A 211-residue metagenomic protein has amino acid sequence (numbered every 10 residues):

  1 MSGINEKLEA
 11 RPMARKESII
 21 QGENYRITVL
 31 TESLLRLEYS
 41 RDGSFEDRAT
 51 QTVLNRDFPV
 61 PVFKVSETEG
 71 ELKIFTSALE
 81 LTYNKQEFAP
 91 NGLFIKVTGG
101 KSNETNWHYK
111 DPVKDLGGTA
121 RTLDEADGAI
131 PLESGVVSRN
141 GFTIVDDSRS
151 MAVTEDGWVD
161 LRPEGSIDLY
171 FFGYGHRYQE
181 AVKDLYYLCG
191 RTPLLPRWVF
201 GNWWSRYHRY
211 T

Functional and structural regions predicted by a protein language model:
S2-A14: Short, Gly/Pro- and small/polar-rich lid/capping loops
N5, L30-E69, I95: A low-complexity, Ser/Thr/Gly/Pro-enriched, surface-exposed linker/loop concept that marks segments flanking
K7-E9, L54-F58, D115-A120: Short Pro/Gly-enriched beta-strand edge/turn motifs at strand-loop
R11-I19, E69-K73: Short, hydrophobic/aromatic-rich segments at coil-to-beta transitions
R36, E46, V153, H208-T211: Short, solvent-exposed loop/turn elements at domain surfaces
S66-R209: Catalytic and substrate-binding clefts that recognize carbohydrates or anionic sugar/phosphate headgroups
